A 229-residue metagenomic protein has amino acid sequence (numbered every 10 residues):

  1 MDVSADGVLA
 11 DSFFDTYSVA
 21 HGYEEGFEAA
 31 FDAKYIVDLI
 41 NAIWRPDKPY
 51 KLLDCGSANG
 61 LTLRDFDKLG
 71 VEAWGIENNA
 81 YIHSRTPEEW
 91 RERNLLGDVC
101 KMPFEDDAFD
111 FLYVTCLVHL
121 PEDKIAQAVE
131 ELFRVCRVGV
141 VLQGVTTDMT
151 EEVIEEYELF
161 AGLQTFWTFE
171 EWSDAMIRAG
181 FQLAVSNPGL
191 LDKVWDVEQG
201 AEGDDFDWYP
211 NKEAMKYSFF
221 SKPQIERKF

Functional and structural regions predicted by a protein language model:
M1-W44: Conserved class I S-adenosyl-L-methionine
P49-A58: Conserved class I S-adenosyl-L-methionine
N59-K101: Class I SAM-dependent methyltransferase SAM/SAH-binding core
Y113: A conserved beta-strand element that flanks and buttresses the S-adenosyl-L-methionine
L120-E131: A short, conserved alpha-helix within the catalytic core of class I
R137-T146: Conserved beta-strand signature within the Rossmann-like core of class I S-adenosyl-L-methionine
E155-E171: Acceptor-substrate binding/catalytic loop of class I
V185-F229: A C-terminal cap/extension of S-adenosyl-L-methionine-dependent methyltransferases that defines the acceptor-substrate
